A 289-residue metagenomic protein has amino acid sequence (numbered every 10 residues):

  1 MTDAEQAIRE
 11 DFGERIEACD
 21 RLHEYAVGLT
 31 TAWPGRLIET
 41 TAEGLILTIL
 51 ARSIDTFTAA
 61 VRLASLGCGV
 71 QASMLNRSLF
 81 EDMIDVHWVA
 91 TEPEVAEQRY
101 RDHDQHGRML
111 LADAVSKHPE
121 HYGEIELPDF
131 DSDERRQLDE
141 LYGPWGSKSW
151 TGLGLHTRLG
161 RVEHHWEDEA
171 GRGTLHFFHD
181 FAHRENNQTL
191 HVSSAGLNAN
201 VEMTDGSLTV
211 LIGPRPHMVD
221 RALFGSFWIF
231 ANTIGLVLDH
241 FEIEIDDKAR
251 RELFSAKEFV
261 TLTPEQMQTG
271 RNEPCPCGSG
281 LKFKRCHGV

Functional and structural regions predicted by a protein language model:
M1-I38, H103-E258: Secondary-shell segments that build the walls of catalytic and ion/ligand-binding clefts
Y25-H87: Long, hydrophobic/aromatic-enriched structural stretches that serve as scaffold segments
L45-R52, Q71-A72, F178, R215-I229 (+2 more regions): Secondary-structure capping and boundary motifs in well-ordered enzyme cores
F80-W88, N187-S194: Short alpha-helix boundary/capping elements
V86, A90-E97: Predominantly late transmembrane helices and immediately cytosolic-facing juxtamembrane segments
A96-D104: Functional transmembrane-helix hotspots
P264-K284: Short Cys/His-rich zinc-binding micro-motifs
H287-V289: Short cysteine/histidine-rich zinc-coordinating motifs and their immediately flanking basic loops
